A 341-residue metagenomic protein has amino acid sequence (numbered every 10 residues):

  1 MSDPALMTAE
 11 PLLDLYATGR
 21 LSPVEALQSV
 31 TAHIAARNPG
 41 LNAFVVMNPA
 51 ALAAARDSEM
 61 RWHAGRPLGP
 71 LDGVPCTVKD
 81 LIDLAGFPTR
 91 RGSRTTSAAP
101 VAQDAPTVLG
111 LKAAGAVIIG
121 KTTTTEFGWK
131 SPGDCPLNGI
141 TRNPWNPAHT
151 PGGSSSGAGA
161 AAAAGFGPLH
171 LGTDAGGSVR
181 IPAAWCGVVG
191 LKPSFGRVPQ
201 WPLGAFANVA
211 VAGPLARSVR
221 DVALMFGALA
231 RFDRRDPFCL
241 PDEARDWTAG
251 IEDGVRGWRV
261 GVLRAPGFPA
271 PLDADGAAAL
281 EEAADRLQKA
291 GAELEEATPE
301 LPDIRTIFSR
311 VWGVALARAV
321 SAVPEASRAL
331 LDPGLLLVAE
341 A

Functional and structural regions predicted by a protein language model:
M1-A53, K289-G291, E340: An N-terminal boundary/leader segment
L12-T18, T96-A99, A210-R217, A339-A341: Short, well-ordered beta-strand elements within core beta-sheets of diverse protein domains
P23-Q28, D246-A249, L272-T298, V320-R328: Acyltransferase
V30, A51, V222, V260 (+2 more regions): Residue-level signal for inorganic ion chemistry
A51-L52, R61-P136: Acidic/His- and Gly-rich active-site-bordering loop/insert found across diverse amide/peptide-bond hydrolases
L71-R91, G254-L263, G313-A341: Short helix-loop capping/hinge segments that flank enzyme active sites or metal/cofactor-binding pockets
Q103-D233: Short glycine/serine-rich loop segments
K192-A278, E282, A326-S327: A short helix-breaking turn/cap at a secondary-structure junction
